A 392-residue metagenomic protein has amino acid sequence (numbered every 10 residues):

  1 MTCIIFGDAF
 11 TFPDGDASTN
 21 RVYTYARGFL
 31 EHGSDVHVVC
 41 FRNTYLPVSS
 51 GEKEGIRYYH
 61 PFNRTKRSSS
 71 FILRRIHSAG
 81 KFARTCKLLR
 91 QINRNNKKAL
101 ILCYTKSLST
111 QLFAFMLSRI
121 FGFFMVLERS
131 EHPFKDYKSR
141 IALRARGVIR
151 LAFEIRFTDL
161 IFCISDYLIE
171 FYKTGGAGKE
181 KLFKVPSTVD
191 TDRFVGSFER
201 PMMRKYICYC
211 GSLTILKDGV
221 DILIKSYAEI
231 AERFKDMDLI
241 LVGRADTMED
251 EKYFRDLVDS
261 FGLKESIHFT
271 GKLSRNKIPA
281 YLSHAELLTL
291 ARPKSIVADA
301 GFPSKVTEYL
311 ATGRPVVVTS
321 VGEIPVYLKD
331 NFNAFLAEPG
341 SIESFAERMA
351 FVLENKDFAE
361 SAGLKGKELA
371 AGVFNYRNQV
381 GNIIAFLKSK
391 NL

Functional and structural regions predicted by a protein language model:
I4, F162, R200-D218, I224-Y227 (+1 more regions): Conserved donor-binding/catalytic core segment of Leloir-type glycosyltransferases
S109, I120-F124, P133-F157, T191 (+1 more regions): Nucleotide-sugar donor phosphate/pyrophosphate-binding loop at the beta->alpha transition of glycosyltransferases
Y167, T188: Carbohydrate-associated surface elements
V242-G243, E251-P279: Nucleotide-activated donor-binding/catalytic signature segment of Leloir-type glycosyltransferases, i.e., the conserved
S266, L282-D299, R314: Acidic donor-binding loop of glycosyltransferase active sites
L287-L290, E308-A311, P315-V318, F335: Short hydrophobic beta-strand element within catalytic cores of glycosyltransferases and related nucleotide-activated
D330-N331, F335-I342, F351-K356: Conserved acidic donor-binding segment of nucleotide-sugar-dependent glycosyltransferases
S344, F351, F358-V373, A385: A short, well-ordered alpha-helix in the C-terminal region of glycosyltransferases
